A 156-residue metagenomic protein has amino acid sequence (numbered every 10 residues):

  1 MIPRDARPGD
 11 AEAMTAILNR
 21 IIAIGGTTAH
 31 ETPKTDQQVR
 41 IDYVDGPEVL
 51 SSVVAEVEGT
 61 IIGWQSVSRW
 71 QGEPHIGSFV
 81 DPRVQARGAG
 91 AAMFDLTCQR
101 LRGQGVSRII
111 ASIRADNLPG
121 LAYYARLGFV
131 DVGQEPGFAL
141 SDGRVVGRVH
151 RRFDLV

Functional and structural regions predicted by a protein language model:
I2-M14: A short beta-loop-alpha structural element at the N-terminal edge of CoA-dependent acyl/N-acetyltransferase catalytic
D5-P8, T27, E31-Q85, F94-L96 (+2 more regions): Acetyl-CoA-dependent GNAT
A13, A92, L96, R100 (+1 more regions): Structural preference for long, well-ordered alpha-helical segments within the folded cores of structured domains
M14, L18, V39: Hydrophobic pocket/interface hotspot
L101-I113: Conserved GNAT acetyl-CoA-binding A-motif
I110-R114, A125, V130-G147: Conserved catalytic-core motifs of GNAT/GCN5-like acyltransferases
